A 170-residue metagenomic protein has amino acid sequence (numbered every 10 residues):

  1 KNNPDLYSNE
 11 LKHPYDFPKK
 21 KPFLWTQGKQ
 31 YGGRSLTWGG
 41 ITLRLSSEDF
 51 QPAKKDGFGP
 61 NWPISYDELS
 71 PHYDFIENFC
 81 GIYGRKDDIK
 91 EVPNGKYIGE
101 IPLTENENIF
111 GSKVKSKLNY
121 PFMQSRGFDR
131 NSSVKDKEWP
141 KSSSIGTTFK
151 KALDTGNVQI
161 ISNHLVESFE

Functional and structural regions predicted by a protein language model:
K1-L11, T26-I41: Conserved N-terminal glycine-rich FAD pyrophosphate-binding loop of Rossmann-like flavoproteins
N2-N3, Y7, P14-K20, I41-R44 (+1 more regions): Conserved redox-cofactor binding core of oxidoreductases
P22-L24: Short hydrophobic "helix-edge" motifs at membrane interfaces and signal-peptide entry regions
E48-F50: Short, surface-exposed, low-complexity cationic segments
